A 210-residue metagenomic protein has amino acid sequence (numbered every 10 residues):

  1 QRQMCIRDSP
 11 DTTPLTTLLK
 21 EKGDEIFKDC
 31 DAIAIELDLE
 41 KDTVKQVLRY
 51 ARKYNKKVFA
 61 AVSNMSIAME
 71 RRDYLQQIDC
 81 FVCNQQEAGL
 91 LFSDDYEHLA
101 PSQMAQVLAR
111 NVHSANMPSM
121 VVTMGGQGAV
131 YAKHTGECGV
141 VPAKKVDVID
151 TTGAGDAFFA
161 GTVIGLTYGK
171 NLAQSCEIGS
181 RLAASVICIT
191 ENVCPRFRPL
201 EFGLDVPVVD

Functional and structural regions predicted by a protein language model:
Q1-I6: Short, small-residue-biased leader/transition segments that mark boundaries at the very start of proteins
R7-D11, I33: Glycine-rich phosphate-binding "P-loop"
D8-S9, C83, A143: Active-site donor-binding loop signature of nucleotide-sugar glycosyltransferases
D11-K22, P101: Structural motif
E21, Y50, R110-N111: A generic secondary-structure signal
E25-I26, D73-Y74, H113: Structural alpha-helical scaffold elements that stabilize or flank donor/cofactor-binding regions in carbohydrate
D31-Q106, Q127-A129: Conserved beta-alpha-beta core of the PfkB/ribokinase-like small-molecule kinase fold
I67, D94-D210: Conserved phosphate-binding/catalytic region of the ribokinase-like
